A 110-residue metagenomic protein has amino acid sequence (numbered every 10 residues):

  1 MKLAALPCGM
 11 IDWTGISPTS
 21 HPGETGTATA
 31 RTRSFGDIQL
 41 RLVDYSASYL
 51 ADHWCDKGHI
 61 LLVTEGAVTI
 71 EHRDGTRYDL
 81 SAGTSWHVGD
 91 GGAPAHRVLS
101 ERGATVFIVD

Functional and structural regions predicted by a protein language model:
M1-L42: A short, N-terminal "cap"/entry segment at the start of jelly-roll beta-barrel domains of the cupin/DSBH fold
S17-G23, G58-L62, W86-H87: Short linear motifs in intrinsically disordered
G36, R73-D74, E101: Short strand-coil-strand connectors
G36-D56, L80, G89-G92: Conserved short histidine dyad/triad with adjacent acidic residue
Q39-R41, T69, T105-F107: General beta-strand recognition
W54-D56, I60-A82: A short beta-strand-loop-beta hairpin characteristic of the jelly-roll/cupin
R77, S81-T84, G89-D110: Ligand-binding loop in jelly-roll beta-barrel domains
